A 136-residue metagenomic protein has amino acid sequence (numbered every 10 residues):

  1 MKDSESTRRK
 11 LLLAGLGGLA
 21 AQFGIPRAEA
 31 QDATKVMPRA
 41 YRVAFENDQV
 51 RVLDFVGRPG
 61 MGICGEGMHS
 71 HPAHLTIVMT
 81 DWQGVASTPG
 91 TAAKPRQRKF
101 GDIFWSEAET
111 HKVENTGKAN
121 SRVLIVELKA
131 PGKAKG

Functional and structural regions predicted by a protein language model:
K2-L19: N-terminal secretory signal peptides and thylakoid transit peptides that target proteins across membranes
A21-R27: C-terminal segment of classical bacterial N-terminal signal peptides
M37-T76, I125-V126: A short glycine-rich, His/Asp/Glu-containing loop-to-beta-strand
M61-C64, F104-E114: Histidine-centered metal-chelating micro-motifs
S70-P89: Glycine- and acidic-residue-biased ligand/ion/polar-headgroup-sensing regions
D81, A108-P131: Ligand-binding loop in jelly-roll beta-barrel domains
T91-E107: Short acidic-glycine-tyrosine-enriched beta hairpin
